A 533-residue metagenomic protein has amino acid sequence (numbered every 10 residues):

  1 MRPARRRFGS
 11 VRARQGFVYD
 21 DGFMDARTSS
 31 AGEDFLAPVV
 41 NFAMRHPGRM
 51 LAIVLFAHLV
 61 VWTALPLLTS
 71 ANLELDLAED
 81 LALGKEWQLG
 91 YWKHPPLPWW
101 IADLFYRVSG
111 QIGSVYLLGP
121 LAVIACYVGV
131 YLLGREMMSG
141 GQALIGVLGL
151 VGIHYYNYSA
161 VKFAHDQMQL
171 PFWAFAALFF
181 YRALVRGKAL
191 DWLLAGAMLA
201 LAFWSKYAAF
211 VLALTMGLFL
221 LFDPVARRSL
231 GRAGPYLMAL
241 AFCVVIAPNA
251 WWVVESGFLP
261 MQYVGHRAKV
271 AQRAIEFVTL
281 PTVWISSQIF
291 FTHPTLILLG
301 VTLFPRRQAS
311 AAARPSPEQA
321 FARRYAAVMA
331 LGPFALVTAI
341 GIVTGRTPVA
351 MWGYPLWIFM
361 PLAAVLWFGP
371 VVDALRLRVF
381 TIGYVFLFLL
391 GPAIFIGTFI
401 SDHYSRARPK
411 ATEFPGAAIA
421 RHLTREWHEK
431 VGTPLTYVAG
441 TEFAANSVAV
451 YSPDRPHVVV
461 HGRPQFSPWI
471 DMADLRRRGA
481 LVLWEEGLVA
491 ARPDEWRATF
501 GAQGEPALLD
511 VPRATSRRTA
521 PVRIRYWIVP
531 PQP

Functional and structural regions predicted by a protein language model:
V39, V130-G152, L170-P171: Transmembrane-helix signature of polytopic, membrane-embedded enzymes that assemble or transfer cell-envelope glycans
L55-H58, G146-H154, L199, F203 (+1 more regions): Short helix- or helix-capping micro-motifs that position conserved polar/aromatic residues at function-defining sites
E86-W87, R324, V328, I342-V379: Hydrophobic/aromatic-rich transmembrane helices and adjacent perimembrane loops
L117-M138, F175-F179: Transmembrane-helix motifs of polytopic, lipid-linked glycan transferases
R135-G141, A176-L193, F368: Membrane-interface transmembrane helices that cradle and orient dolichyl/undecaprenyl
Y158-Q169: Short acidic/glycine- and proline-prone juxtamembrane loop motifs at membrane-interface regions of multi-pass membrane
L201, A213-A322, P333, T338: Transmembrane-lumen/periplasm boundary regions of multi-pass, lipid-linked membrane glycan transferases
R346-A350, V372-L435, T441-V458, R463-F466 (+2 more regions): Membrane-proximal, lumen/periplasm-facing interface regions of secretory-pathway glyco- and lipid-modifying enzymes
